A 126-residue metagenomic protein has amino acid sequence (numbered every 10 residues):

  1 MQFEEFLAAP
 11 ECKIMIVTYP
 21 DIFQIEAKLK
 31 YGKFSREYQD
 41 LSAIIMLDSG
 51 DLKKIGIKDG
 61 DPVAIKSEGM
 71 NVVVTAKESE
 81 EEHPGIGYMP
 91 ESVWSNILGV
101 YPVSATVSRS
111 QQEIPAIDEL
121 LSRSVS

Functional and structural regions predicted by a protein language model:
M1-L47, D51-S126: Long, contiguous, secondary-structure-rich segments that constitute the structural scaffold of globular domains
